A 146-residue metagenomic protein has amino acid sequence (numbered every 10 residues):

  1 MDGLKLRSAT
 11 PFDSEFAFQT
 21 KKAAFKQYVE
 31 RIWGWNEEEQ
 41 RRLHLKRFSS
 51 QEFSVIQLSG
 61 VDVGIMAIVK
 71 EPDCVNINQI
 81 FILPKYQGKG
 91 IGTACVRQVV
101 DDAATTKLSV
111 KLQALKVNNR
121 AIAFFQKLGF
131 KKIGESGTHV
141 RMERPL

Functional and structural regions predicted by a protein language model:
L4-Q19: A short beta-loop-alpha structural element at the N-terminal edge of CoA-dependent acyl/N-acetyltransferase catalytic
F25-L45: Conserved GNAT-fold acetyl-CoA-binding loop/helix
H44, F125, F130: Conserved active-site tyrosine of GNAT-family acetyltransferases
L45-V55, G64: A short helix-loop-beta-strand connector motif used in the catalytic cores of GNAT acetyltransferases and, in some
V61-V69, N76-F81: Conserved beta-strand in the GNAT
I82, G88-D101, A123, K127: Conserved acetyl-CoA-binding loop-helix of GNAT-fold acetyltransferases
A103-L115: Conserved GNAT acetyl-CoA-binding A-motif
L112-I122, T138-L146: Conserved beta-strand-loop-alpha-helix junction that forms the acyl-donor binding cleft
